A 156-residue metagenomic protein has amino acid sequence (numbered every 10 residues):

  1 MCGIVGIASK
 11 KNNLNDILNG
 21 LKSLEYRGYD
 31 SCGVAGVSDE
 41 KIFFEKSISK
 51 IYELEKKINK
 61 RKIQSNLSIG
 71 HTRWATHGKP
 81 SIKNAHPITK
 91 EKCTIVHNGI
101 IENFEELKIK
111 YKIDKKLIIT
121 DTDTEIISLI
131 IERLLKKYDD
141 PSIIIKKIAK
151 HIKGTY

Functional and structural regions predicted by a protein language model:
M1-Y156: Conserved short alpha-helical segments that host acidic/polar catalytic motifs at enzyme active sites
